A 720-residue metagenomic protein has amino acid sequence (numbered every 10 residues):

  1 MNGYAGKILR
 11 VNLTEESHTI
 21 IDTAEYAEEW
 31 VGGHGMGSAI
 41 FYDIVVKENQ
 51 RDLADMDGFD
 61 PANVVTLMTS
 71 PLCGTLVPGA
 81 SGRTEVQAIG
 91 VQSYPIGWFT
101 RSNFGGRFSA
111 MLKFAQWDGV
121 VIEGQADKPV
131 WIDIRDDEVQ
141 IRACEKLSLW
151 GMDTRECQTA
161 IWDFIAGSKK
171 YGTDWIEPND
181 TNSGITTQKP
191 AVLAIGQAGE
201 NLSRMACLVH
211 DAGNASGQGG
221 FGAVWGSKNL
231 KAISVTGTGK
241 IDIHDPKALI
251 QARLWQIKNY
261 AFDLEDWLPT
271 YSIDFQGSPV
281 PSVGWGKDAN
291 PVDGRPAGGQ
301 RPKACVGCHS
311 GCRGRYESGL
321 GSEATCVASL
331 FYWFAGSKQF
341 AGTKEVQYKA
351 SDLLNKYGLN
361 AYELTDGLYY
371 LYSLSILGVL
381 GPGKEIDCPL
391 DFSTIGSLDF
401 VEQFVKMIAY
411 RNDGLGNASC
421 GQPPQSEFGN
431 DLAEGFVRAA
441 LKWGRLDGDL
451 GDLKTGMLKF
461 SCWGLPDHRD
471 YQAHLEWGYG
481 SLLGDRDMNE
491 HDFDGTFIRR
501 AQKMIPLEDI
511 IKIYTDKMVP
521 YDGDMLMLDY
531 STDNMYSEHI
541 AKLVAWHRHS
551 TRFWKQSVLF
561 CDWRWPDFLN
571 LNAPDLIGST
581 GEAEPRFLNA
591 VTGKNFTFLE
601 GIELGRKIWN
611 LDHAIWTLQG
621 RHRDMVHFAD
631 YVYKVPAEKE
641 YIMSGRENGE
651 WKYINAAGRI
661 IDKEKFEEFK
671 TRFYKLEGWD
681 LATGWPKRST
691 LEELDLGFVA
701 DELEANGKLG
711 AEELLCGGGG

Functional and structural regions predicted by a protein language model:
M1-G286, Y674: Conserved N-terminal structural segment that caps and organizes enzyme catalytic cores in eukaryotes
E28, D60, S81-E85, I89 (+2 more regions): Extended C-terminal regions of large enzymes
